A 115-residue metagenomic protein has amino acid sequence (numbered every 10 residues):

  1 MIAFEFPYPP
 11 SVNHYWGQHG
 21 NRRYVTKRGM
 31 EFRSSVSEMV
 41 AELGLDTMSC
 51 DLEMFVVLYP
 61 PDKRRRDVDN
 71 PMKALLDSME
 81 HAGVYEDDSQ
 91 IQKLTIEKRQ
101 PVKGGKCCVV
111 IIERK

Functional and structural regions predicted by a protein language model:
M1-K115: Acidic, proline/glycine-enriched N-terminal capping motif
